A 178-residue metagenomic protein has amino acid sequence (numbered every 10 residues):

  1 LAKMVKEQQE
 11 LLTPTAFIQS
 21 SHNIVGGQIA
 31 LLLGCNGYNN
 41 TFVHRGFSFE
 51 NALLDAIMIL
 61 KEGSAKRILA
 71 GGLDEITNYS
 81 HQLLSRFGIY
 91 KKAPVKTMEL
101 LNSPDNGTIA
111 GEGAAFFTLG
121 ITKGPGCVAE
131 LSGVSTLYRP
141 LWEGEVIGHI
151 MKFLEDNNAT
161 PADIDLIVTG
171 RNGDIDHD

Functional and structural regions predicted by a protein language model:
L1-A2, I24-Q28, G126, E155-A159: Short hydrophobic/aromatic-rich motifs at helix boundaries and adjacent loops
A2-L54, F87-L101, D105-T108, I175-D178: Conserved catalytic cysteine-centered active-site region of acyl-thioester-dependent Claisen-condensing enzymes
L12-H22, N78-H81, G111-G120, G144-K152 (+1 more regions): Phosphate-binding glycine-rich loops and adjacent basic patches that engage nucleotide phosphates, nucleic-acid
H22, Q28-L32, T41-G72, E112-P125 (+1 more regions): Active-site-proximal alpha-helical scaffold in enzymes
G37, K66-R67, P161: Residue-level detector of short coil/turn "hinge" positions at structural boundaries
N39-N40, I167-T169: Short beta-strands and strand-loop turn motifs
I68-R86, D105, G133-E143, T169-D178: Acyl-CoA/ACP chain-elongation machinery
S85-P161, D165-L166: Condensing-enzyme catalytic core mediating Claisen C-C bond formation in acyl metabolism
